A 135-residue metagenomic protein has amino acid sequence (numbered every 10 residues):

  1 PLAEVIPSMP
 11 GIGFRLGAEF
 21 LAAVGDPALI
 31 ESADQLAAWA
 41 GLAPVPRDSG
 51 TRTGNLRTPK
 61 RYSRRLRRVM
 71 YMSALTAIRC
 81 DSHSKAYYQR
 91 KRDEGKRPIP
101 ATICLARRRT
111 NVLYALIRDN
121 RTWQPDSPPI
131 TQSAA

Functional and structural regions predicted by a protein language model:
P1-A135: A detector of single, family-specific signature residues that are central to catalytic or substrate-handling motifs
